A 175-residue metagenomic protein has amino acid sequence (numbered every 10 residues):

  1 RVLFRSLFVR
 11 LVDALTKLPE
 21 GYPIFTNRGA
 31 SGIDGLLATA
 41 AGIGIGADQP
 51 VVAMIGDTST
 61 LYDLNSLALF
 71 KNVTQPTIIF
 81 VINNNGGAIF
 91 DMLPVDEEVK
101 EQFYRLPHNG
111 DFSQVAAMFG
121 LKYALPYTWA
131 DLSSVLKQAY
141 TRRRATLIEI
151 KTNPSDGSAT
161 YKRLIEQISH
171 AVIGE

Functional and structural regions predicted by a protein language model:
V2-L3: Short, small-residue-biased leader/transition segments that mark boundaries at the very start of proteins
L11, T16-E175: Thiamine diphosphate
